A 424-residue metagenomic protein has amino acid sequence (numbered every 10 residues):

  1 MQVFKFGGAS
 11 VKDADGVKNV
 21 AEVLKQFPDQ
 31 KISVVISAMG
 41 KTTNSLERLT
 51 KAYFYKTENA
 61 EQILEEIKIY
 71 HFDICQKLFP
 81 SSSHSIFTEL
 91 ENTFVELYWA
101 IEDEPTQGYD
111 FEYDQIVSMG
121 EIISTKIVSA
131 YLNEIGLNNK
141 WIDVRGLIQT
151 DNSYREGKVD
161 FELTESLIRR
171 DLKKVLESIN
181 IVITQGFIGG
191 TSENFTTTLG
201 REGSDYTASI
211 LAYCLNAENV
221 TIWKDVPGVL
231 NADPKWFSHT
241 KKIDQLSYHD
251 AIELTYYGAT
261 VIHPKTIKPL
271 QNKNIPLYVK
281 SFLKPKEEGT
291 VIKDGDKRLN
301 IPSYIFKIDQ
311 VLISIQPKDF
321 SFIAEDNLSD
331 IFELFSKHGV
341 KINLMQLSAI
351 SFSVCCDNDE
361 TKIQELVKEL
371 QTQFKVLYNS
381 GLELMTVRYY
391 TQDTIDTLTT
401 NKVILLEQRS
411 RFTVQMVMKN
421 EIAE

Functional and structural regions predicted by a protein language model:
M1-Q2, K31-V34, F72, N138-K140 (+13 more regions): Structural motif
M1-T260, I267, K419: Nucleotide/pyrophosphate-binding catalytic subdomain
A38-G40, G146, V226-G228, S281-K286 (+2 more regions): Glycine-rich beta-alpha junction loops
I135, K273, H338: Conserved dinucleotide-binding and phosphotransfer motif residues
K174-T191, L254-Y278, S314-L328, N379-T399: Electropositive, surface-exposed helix/loop patches at the edges of structured domains that serve as adaptable
Q245-K293, R298-N300, I308-Q310: A conserved active-site cap/scaffold subdomain adjacent to cofactor or substrate pockets
E288-E424: A conserved regulatory-domain signal marking ACT and ACT-like small-molecule sensing domains and adjacent regulatory
